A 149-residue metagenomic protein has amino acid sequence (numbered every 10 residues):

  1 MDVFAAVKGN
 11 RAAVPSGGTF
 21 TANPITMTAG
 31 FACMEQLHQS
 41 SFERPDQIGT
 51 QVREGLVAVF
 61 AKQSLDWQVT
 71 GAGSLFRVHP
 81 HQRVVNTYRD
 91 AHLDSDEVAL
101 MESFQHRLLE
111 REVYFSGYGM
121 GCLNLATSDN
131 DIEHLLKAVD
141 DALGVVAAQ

Functional and structural regions predicted by a protein language model:
M1-Q149: Conserved N-terminal phosphate-binding loop of PLP-dependent enzymes in the Aspartate aminotransferase
